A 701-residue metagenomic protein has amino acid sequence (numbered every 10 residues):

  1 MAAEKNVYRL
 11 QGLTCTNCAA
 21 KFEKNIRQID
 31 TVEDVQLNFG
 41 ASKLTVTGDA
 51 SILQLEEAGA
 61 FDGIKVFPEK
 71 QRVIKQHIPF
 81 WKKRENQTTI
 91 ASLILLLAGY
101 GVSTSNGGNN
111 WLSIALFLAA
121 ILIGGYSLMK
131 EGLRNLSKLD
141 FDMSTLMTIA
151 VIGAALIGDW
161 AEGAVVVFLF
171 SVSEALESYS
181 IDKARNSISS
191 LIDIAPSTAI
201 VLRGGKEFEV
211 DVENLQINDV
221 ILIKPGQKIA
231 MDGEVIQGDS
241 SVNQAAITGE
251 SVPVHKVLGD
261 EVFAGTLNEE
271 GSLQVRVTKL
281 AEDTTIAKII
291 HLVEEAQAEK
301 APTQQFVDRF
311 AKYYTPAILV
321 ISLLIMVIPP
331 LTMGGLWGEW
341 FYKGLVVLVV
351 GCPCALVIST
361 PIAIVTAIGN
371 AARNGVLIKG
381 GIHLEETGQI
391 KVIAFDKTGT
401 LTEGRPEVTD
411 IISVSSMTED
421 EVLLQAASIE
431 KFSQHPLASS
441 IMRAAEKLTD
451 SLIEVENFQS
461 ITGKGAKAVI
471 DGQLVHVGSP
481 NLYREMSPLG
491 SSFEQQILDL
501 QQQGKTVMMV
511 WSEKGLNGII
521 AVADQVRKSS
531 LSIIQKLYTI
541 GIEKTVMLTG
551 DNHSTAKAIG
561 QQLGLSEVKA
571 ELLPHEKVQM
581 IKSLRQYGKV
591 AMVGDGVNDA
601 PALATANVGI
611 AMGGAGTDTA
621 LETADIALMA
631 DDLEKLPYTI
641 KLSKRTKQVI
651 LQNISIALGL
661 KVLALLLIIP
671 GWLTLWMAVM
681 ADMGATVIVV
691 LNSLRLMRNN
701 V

Functional and structural regions predicted by a protein language model:
M1-W111, S190, G205-E207, A287 (+2 more regions): Flexible metal-binding regulatory segments at protein termini and peripheral loops
A3-K5, V32, S190-L191, G381-N598 (+2 more regions): Cytosolic catalytic headpiece
C15, F22, G59, G132 (+32 more regions): Residue-level signature of catalytic and energy-coupling elements of molecular machines, predominantly ATP/GTP-dependent
D30-T47, L53, S190-D283, I382-A426 (+2 more regions): Conserved cytosolic catalytic loops of P-type ATPases
E57, F61-I74, F80, Y100 (+9 more regions): Actuator/coupling domain of P-type ATPases
I90-L97, Q305-G334, K343-C352, L356-I364 (+1 more regions): Bilayer-spanning, highly hydrophobic alpha-helical transmembrane segments
G101-N106, E131-G132, S137, I149 (+8 more regions): Membrane-embedded alpha-helical bundles of multi-pass transporters
L133-F141, L176-S189, I362-G381, L694-V701: Juxtamembrane helix-loop transition segments at the membrane interface in multi-pass membrane proteins
